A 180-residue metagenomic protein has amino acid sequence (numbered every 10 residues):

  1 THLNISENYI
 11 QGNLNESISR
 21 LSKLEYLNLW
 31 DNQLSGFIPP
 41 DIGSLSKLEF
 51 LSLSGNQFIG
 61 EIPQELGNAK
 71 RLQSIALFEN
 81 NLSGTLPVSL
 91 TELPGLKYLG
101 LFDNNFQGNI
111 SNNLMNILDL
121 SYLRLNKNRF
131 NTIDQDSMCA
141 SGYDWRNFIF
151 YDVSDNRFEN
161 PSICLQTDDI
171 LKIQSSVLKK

Functional and structural regions predicted by a protein language model:
T1-I5, E25-L29, E49-L53, Q73-L77 (+3 more regions): Conserved hydrophobic beta-strand positions in leucine-rich repeat
N4, Y9-R20, Y26, I38: Leucine-rich repeat
Q11-E16, I38-P40, I62-Q64, L86-V88 (+3 more regions): The feature encodes a structural signal of leucine-rich repeats
S19-L24, S44-L48, G67-L72, T91-L96 (+2 more regions): Leucine-rich repeat
S52, Q64, K70-E79, S83-V88 (+2 more regions): Eukaryotic tandem repeat interaction scaffolds
L53-S54, L77, M138, I163: The N-terminal extracellular segments of secreted preproproteins, especially immediately downstream of signal
S111-K180: Leucine-rich solenoid repeat scaffolds
